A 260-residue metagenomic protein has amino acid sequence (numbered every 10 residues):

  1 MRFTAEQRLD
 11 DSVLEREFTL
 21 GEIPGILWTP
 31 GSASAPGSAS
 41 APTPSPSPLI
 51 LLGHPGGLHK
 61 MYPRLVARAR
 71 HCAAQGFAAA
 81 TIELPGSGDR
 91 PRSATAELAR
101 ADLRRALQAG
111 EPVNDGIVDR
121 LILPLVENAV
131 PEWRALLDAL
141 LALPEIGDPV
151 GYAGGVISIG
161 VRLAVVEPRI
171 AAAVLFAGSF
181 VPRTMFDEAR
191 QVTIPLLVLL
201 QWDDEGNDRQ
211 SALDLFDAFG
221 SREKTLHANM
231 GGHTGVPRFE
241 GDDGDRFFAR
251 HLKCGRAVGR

Functional and structural regions predicted by a protein language model:
M1-S45: N-terminal cap/lid segment of alpha/beta-hydrolase-fold proteins
L49-A142: Serine-hydrolase catalytic machinery in alpha/beta-hydrolase-like enzymes
E127-Q191: Primarily recognizes the serine-hydrolase "nucleophile elbow" in alpha/beta-hydrolase and SGNH/GDSL folds
T184, E205-S211: Conserved alpha/beta-hydrolase "acid-adjacent" motif
V192, V198-L200: Short beta-strand/loop motif that positions the catalytic acidic residue of the alpha/beta-hydrolase fold
W202-N207, T234-G235: Acidic catalytic loop of the alpha/beta-hydrolase fold
L213, D217-G235: Catalytic histidine neighborhood in serine/cysteine hydrolases with alpha/beta-hydrolase-type architecture
M230, V236-R260: Catalytic active-site module of serine/aspartate enzymes centered on a nucleophile-bearing elbow/loop
